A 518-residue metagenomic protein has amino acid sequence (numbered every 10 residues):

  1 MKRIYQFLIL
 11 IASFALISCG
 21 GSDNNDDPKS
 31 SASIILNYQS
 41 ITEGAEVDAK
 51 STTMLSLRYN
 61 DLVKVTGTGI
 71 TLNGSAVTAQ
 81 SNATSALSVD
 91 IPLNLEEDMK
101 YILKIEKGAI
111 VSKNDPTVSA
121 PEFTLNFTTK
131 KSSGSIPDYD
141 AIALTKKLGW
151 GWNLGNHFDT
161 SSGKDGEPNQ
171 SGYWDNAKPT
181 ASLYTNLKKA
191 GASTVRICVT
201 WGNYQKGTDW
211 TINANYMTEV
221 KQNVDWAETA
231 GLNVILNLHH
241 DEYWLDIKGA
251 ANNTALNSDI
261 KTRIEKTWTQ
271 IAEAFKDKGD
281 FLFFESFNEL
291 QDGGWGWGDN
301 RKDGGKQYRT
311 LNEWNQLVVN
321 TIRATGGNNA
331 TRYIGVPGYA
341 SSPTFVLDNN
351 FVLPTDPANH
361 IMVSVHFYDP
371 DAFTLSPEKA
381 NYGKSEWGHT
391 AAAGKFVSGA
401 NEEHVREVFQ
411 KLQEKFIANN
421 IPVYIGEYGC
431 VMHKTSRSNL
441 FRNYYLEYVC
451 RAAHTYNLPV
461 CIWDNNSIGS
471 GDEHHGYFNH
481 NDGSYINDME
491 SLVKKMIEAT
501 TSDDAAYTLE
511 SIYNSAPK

Functional and structural regions predicted by a protein language model:
A15-S18: C-terminal motif of bacterial Sec signal peptides marking the signal peptidase cleavage site
N25-G69, P121-S133: N-terminal non-catalytic regions of secreted/periplasmic and cell-surface proteins
K50-I70, L87-P121: Extracytoplasmic/surface-exposed domains of secreted proteins that mediate cell-envelope carbohydrate/peptidoglycan
K131-T194: N-terminal carbohydrate-binding accessory modules
L154-P179, G207-I212, L256, A372-H404: Acidic/histidine-rich helix-loop elements that form or flank divalent-metal/phosphate-binding sites at the catalytic
D175-T194, Q205, D209-H239, W244-S286 (+1 more regions): An active-site-proximal structural segment forming one wall of the substrate-binding cleft that immediately precedes
S258, T262-N401, E407-C430, T455-L458: Active-site region of glycoside hydrolase catalytic domains
T435-K518: Aromatic-rich peripheral "rim/lid" segments of glycoside hydrolase catalytic domains that contact and position glycan
